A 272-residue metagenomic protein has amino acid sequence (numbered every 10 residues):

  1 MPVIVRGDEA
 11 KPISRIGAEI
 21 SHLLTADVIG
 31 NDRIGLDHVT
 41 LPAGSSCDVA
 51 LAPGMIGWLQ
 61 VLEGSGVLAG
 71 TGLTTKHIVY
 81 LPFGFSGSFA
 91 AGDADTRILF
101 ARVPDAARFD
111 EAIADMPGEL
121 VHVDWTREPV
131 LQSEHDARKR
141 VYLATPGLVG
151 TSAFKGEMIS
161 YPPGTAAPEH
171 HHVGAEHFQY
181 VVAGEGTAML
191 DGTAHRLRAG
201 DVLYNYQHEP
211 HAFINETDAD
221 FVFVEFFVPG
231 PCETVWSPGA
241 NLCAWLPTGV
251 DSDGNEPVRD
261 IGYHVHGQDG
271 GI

Functional and structural regions predicted by a protein language model:
M1-R33, D48, T75, D95-A153 (+1 more regions): A short, N-terminal "cap"/entry segment at the start of jelly-roll beta-barrel domains of the cupin/DSBH fold
I20-T25, G35-P53, A144-T145, E157-H172 (+1 more regions): Conserved short histidine dyad/triad with adjacent acidic residue
L36-T40, W58, I78-Y80, F100 (+4 more regions): Conserved hydrophobic/aromatic beta-strand scaffold that supports enzyme active sites
H38, Y80, A94-D110, M158 (+2 more regions): A short hydrophobic beta-strand segment most commonly corresponding to one strand of the jelly-roll/cupin
P53-L68, G174-T187, D191: Glycine- and acidic-residue-biased ligand/ion/polar-headgroup-sensing regions
W58, A69-S86, G192-E209: Short acidic-glycine-tyrosine-enriched beta hairpin
S88-D93, F213-T217: Asparagine-centered strand-capping/turn motif at beta-strand->loop junctions
V202-D253: A contiguous, mid-protein "functional segment" used to position or interact with cofactors/ions or partner subunits
